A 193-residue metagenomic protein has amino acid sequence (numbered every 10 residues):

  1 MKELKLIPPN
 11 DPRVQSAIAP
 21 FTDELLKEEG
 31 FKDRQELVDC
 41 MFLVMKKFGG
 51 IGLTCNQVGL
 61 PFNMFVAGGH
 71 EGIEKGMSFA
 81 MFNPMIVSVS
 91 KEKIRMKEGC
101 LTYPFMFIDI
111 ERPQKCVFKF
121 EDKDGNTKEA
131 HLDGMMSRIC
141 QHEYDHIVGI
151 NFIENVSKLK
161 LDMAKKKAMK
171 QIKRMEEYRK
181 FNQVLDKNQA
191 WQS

Functional and structural regions predicted by a protein language model:
M1-S193: Positively charged
